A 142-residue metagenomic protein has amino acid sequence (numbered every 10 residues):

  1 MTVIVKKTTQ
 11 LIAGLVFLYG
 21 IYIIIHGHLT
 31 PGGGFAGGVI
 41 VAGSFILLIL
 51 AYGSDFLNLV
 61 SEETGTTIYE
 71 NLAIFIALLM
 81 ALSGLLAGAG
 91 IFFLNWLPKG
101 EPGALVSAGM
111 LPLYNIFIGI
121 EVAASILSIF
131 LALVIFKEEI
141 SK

Functional and structural regions predicted by a protein language model:
M1-L29, F35-A36, I40-K142: Alpha-helical transmembrane segments of multi-pass membrane proteins predominantly involved in bioenergetics
